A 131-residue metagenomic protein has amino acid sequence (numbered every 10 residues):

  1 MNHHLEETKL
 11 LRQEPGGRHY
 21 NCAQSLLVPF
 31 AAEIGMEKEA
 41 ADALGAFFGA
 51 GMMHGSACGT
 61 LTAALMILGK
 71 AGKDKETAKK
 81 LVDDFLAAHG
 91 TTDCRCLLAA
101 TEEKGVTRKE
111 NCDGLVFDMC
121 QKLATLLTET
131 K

Functional and structural regions predicted by a protein language model:
M1-P15: Polybasic, low-complexity association/targeting segments
N2, E76-K131: C-terminal binding/interaction regions
N21, S25, E39, A43 (+4 more regions): Conserved active-site and cofactor/substrate-binding residues in soluble primary-metabolism enzymes
L27-A31, G45, G49, L65-M66 (+1 more regions): Amphipathic alpha-helical segments within well-ordered protein domains
L27-G45, A88-L97: Acidic-glycine-rich active-site phosphate/pyrophosphate-binding loop
V28-A32, M66-G72, Q121-T125: Short glycine/serine- and small hydrophobic-enriched flexible loop segments
G45-M52, A71, V82, A87 (+1 more regions): Acidic, glycine-rich active-site loops and adjacent beta-strand->loop/helix elements that engage anionic groups
F48-K70: Glycine/serine-rich anion-binding loops at beta->alpha junctions that coordinate negatively charged ligand groups
